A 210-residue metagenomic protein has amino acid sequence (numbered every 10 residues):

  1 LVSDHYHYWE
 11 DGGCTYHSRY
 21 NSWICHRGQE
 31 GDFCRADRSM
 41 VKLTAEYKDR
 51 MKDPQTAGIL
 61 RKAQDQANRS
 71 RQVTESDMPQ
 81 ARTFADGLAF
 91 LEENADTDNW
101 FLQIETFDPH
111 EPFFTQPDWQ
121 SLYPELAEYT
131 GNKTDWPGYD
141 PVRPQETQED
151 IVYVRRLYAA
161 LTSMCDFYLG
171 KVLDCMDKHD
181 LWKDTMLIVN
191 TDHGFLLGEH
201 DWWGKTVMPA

Functional and structural regions predicted by a protein language model:
L1-V73: Catalytic-site neighborhoods of secreted/periplasmic enzymes that process anionic sulfate/phosphate groups
V2-D4, F101-D108, M186-T191: Short beta-strand segments
H7-G12, G31-C34, D98-N99, D108-T115 (+2 more regions): Short catalytic/ligand-binding loop motif for oxyanion handling, primarily in non-cytosolic enzymes, centered on
I24-R27, A95, D108, A127 (+2 more regions): A generic secondary-structure signal for well-formed alpha-helical elements
M78-A95, D140-T185: A long, amphipathic alpha-helix that forms part of the scaffold/cap immediately adjacent to metal-dependent active
D86-V154, L196: Active-site His/acidic residue clusters
P112-L126, C175-A210: Histidine-centered active-site microenvironments of extracellular/periplasmic hydrolases and transferases
